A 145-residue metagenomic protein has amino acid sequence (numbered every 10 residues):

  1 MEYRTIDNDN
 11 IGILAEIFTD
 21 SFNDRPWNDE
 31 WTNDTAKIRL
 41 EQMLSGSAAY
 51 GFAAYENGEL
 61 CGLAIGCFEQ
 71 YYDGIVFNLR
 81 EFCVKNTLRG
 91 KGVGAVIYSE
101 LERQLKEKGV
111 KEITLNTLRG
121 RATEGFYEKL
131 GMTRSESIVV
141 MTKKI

Functional and structural regions predicted by a protein language model:
M1-D9: Conserved N-terminal entry element of GNAT/NAT acetyltransferase domains
N8, A15, T19-E41: Conserved GNAT-fold acetyl-CoA-binding loop/helix
E41-A53: A short helix-loop-beta-strand connector motif used in the catalytic cores of GNAT acetyltransferases and, in some
A53, E59-F68, N78, C83: Conserved beta-strand in the GNAT
E69-L79, R89, R134-S137: A conserved beta-turn-beta hairpin within the catalytic core of GNAT-like acetyltransferases that forms part
L79, I113-T117: Conserved hydrophobic beta-strand within the GNAT/NAT acetyltransferase core sheet that lines the active-site cleft
V84, G90-R103, K129: Conserved acetyl-CoA-binding loop-helix of GNAT-fold acetyltransferases
A95, E107, K111, R119-S137: Conserved active-site alpha-helix within GNAT-family acetyltransferase domains
